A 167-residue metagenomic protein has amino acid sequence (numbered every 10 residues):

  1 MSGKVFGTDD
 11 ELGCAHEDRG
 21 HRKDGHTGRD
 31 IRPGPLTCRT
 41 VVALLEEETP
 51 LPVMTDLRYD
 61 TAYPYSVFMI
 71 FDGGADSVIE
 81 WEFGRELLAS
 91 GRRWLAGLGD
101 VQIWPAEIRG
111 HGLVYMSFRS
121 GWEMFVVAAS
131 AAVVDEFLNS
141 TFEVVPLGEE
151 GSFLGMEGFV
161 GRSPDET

Functional and structural regions predicted by a protein language model:
M1-S66: Charge-rich, low-complexity N-terminal segments
F6-E11, E82-R85, S152-M156: Charged, terminal alpha-helix-loop-beta segments that serve as non-catalytic nucleic-acid engagement and/or assembly
V42-E47, F71-A75, F118-S120: Short acidic, glycine-rich loop/turn motifs
T49-W94: Short, well-structured hydrophobic secondary-structure segments
A62-Y65, H111, W122: Coil-to-beta-strand transition motifs
F68-M69, V114-F118, V127: Generic recognition of long tandem-repeat/solenoid scaffolds
S77-R119: Short, internal acidic amphipathic alpha-helical interface segments that mediate docking to partner proteins
R119-T167: Mixed-charge, glycine-accented linear interaction segment located at domain edges/termini
